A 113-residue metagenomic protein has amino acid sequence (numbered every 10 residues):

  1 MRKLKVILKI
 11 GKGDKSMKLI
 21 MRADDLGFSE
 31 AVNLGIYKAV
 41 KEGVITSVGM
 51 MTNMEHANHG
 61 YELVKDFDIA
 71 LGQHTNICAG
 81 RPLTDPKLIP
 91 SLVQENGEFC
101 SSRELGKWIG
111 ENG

Functional and structural regions predicted by a protein language model:
K3-S16: Short, Lys/Arg-enriched N-terminal segments with co-localized hydrophobic residues within the first ~10-30 amino acids
K18-I20, I45-G49, D68-H74: Structural preference for beta-strand elements that scaffold enzyme active sites
K18-S29, W108-G113: Active-site mouth loops of central-metabolism enzymes
D24-L26, M51-N53, H74-C78, L105: Active-site beta-loop-alpha junctions enriched in small/polar residues
E30-E55: A short alpha/beta connector and helix-capping loop motif
I36-E42, N58-A70, K87-G97: Acidic (Asp/Glu)-rich catalytic clusters
A70-I77, N96, C100-S102: Non-cysteine beta-strand/loop elements that form the S-adenosyl-L-methionine
P82-G113: Active-site gating loops and adjacent loop-to-helix segments of metal-dependent hydrolytic enzymes
